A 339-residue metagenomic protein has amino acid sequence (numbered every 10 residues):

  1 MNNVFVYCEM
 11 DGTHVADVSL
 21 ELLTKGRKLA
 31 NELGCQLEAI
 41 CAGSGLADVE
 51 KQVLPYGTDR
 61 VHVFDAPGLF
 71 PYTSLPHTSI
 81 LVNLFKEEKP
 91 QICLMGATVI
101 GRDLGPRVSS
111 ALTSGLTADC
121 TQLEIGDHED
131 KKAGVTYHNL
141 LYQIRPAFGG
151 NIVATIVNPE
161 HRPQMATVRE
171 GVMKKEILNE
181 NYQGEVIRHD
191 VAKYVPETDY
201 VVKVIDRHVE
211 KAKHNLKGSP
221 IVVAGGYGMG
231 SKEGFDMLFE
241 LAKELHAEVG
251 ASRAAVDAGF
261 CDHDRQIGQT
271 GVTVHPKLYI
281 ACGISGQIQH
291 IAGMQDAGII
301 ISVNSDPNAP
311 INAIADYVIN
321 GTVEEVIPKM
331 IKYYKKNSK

Functional and structural regions predicted by a protein language model:
M1-K339: N-terminal glycine-rich FAD/FM-binding segment characteristic of electron-transfer flavoproteins
